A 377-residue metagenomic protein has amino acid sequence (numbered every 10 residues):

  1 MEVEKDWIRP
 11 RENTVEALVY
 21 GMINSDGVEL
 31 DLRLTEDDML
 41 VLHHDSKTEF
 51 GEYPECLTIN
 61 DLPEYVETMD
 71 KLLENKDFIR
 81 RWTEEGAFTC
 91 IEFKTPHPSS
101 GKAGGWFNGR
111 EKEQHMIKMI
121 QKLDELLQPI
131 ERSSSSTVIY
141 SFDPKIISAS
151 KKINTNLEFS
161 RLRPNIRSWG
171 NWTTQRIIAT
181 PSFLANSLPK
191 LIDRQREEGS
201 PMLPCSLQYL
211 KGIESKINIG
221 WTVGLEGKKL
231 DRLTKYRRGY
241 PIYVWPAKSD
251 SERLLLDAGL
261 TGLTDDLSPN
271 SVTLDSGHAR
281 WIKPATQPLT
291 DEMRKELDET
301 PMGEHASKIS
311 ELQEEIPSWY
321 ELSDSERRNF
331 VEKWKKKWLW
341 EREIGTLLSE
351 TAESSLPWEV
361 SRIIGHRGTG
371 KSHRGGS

Functional and structural regions predicted by a protein language model:
M1-S377: Phosphate-group recognition and catalysis centered on beta-loop-alpha active-site segments
